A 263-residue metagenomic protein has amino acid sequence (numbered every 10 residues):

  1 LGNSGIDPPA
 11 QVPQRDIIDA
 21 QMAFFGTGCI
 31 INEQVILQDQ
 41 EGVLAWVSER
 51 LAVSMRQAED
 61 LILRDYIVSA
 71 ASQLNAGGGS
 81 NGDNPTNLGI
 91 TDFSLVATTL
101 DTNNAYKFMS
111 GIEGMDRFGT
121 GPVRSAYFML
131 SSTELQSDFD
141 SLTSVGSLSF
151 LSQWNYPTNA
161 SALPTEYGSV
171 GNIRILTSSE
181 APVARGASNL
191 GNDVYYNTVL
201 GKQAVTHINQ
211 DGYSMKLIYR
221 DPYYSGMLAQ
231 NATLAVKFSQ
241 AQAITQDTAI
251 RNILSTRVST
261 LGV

Functional and structural regions predicted by a protein language model:
L1-F25: Assembly/oligomerization interface modules of large self-assembling protein complexes
D16, L88-V96, T102-Y106, E134 (+1 more regions): Sequence/fold signature of self-assembling virion shell proteins
A20-F24, G28-C29, E33, E49-L51: Mobile, glycine-rich extracellular loop/lid and propeptide segments that shape or gate substrate/ligand access
M22-G26, R124, A229: Short, solvent-exposed loop/turn segments at the edges of secondary structure
E33-R117, S255, S259-V263: Alpha-helical scaffold segments that mediate packing/assembly in large oligomeric complexes
G121-A126, G168-V170: Short gly/pro-enriched beta-turn/loop segments at secondary-structure junctions
M129: Polar-ligand-bearing catalytic/cofactor-coordination segments of membrane-embedded or membrane-tethered inner-membrane
